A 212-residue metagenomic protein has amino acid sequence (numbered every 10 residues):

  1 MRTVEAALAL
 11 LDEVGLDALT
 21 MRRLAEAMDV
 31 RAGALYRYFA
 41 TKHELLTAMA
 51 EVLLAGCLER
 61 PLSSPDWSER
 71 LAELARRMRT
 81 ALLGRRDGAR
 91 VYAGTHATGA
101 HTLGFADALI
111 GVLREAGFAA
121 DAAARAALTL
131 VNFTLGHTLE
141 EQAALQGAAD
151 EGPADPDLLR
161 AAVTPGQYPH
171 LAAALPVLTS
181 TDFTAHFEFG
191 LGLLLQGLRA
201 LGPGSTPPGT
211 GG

Functional and structural regions predicted by a protein language model:
R2, A6, L10-E44, A48: Helix-turn-helix
R2, E44, E73, G104 (+4 more regions): Amphipathic alpha-helical interaction segments
V52-G56: Short, basic, alpha-helical segments at the C-terminal edge of helix-turn-helix-like DNA-binding modules
E59-G104, A120-A123, A127: Hydrophobic alpha-helical connector segments
F105-F133, H137-R160, T179, L198-L201: Hydrophobic alpha-helical bundle segments that form small-molecule/ligand-binding pockets
A143-G212: C-terminal peripheral helix-coil segments that are non-catalytic and often amphipathic
